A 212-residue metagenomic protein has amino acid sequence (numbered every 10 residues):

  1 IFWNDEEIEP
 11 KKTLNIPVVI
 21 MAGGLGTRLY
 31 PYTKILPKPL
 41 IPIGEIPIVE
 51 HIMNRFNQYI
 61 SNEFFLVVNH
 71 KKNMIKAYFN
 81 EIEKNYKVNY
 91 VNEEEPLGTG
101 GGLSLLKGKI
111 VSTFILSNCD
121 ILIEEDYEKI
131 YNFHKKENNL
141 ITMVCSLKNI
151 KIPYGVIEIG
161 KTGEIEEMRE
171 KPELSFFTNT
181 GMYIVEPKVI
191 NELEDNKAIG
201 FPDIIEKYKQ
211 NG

Functional and structural regions predicted by a protein language model:
I1-P10, K171: Short beta->alpha transition motifs characteristic of CBS
K11-I75: N-terminal glycine-rich phosphate-binding loop and ensuing alpha1 helix
A22, V68, N118, C145-S146: Short beta-strand/turn micro-motifs composed of small residues that flank or help shape donor/cofactor-binding pockets
I46-C119, E124, K129, I159 (+1 more regions): Conserved N-terminal catalytic core of the sugar/cofactor nucleotidyltransferase
S61, V111, N138-N139, G212: Short, high-confidence coil segments that cap the C-terminus of an alpha-helix and link into the following beta-strand
F114-I115, L122, E128-K135, K148-K151 (+1 more regions): Catalytic-core segments of class I nucleotidyltransferases/pyrophosphorylases that form NMP-activated intermediates
E137-L147: A short, conserved acidic/glycine-rich loop-to-beta-strand motif that forms the donor nucleotide-sugar/metal
E158-E164: Short acidic-glycine loop/turn motifs at beta-strand connectors
